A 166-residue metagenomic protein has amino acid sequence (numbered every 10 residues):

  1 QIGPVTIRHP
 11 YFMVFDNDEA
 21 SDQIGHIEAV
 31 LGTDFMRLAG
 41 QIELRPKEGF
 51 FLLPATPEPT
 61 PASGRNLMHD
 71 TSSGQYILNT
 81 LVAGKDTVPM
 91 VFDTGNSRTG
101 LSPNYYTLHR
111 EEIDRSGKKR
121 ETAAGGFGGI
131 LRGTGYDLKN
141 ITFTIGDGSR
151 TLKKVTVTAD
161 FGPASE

Functional and structural regions predicted by a protein language model:
Q1-E166: Pepsin/retropepsin-fold aspartyl endopeptidases
